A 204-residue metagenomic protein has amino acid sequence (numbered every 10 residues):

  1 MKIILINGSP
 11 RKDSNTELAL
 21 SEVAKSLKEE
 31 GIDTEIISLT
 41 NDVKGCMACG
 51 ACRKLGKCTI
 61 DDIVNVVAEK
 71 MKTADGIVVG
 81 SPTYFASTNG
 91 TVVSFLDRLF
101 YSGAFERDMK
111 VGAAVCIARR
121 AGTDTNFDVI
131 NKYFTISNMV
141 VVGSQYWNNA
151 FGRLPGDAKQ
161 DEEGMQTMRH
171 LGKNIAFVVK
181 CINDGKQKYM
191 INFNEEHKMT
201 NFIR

Functional and structural regions predicted by a protein language model:
K2-E30: N-terminal beta1-alpha1 ligand-phosphate binding loop
I6-P10, L39, C116-R119: Cofactor-binding loop segments of dinucleotide-utilizing enzymes, especially the Rossmann-like FAD- and NAD(P)+-binding
K25-I32, G76, F100-A104, T135-M139 (+1 more regions): Generic secondary-structure signature for well-ordered alpha-helical cores
D33-D42: A short beta-strand-loop structural module common to alpha/beta enzyme folds
D42-M71, K198-R204: Cysteine-cluster motifs in flexible loop/terminal segments that predominantly coordinate metals
G56-Y146: Helix-loop-strand module that forms the ligand-binding subsite of alpha/beta enzymes
V140-R204: Glycine-rich phosphate/pyrophosphate-binding loop and the adjoining helix
